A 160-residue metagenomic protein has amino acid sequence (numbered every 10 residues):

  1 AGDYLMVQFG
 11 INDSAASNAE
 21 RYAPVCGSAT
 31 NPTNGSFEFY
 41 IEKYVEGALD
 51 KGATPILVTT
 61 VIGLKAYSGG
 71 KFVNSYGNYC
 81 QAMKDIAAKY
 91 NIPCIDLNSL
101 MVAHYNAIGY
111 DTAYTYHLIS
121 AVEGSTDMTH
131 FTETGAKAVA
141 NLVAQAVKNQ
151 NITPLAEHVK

Functional and structural regions predicted by a protein language model:
A1-H130, K137, N141-K148, I152 (+1 more regions): Alpha-helical cap/lid subdomain in secreted, periplasmic, or secretory-pathway luminal O-acyl-processing enzymes
